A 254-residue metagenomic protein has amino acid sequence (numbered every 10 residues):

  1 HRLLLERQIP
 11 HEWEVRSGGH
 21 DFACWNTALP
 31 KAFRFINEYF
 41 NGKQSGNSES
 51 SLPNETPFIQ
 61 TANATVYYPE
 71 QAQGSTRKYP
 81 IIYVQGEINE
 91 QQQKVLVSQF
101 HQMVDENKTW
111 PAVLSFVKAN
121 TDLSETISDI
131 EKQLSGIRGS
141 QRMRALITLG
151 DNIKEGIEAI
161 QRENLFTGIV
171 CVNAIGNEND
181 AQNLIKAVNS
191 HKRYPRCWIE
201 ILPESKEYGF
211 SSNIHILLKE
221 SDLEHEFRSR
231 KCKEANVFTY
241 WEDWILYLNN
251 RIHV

Functional and structural regions predicted by a protein language model:
H1-V254: Non-catalytic cap/lid and distal C-terminal segments of serine-dependent acyl enzymes
